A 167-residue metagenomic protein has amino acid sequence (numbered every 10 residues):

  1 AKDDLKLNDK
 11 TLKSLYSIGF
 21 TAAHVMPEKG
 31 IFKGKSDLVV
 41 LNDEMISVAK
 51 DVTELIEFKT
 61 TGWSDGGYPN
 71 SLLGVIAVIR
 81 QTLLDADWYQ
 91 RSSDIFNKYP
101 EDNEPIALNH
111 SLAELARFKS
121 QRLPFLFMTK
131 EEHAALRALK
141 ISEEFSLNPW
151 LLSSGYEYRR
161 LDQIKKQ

Functional and structural regions predicted by a protein language model:
A1-K13: Aromatic/His-enriched, Gly/Pro-containing loop or helix-boundary segments that lie immediately adjacent to catalytic
K6, S71, N109, R160-L161: Alpha-helix initiation/capping motif
Y16-P149: Polyanionic/metal-chelating signatures
E132-A134, G155-R159: Short acidic loop-to-helix transition motifs that present clustered carboxylates
S142, D162-Q167: Acidic (Asp/Glu)-rich catalytic clusters
W150-S154: Acidic, glycine-rich catalytic loops of TOPRIM or P-loop NTPase phosphate-binding modules used across DNA replication
